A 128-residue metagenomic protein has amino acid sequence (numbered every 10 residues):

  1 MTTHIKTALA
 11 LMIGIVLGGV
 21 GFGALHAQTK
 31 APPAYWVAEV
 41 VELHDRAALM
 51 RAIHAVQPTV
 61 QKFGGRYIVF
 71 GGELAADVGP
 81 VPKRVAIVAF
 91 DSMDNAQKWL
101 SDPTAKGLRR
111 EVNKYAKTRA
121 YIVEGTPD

Functional and structural regions predicted by a protein language model:
M1-M12, G18: Bacterial N-terminal signal peptides that target proteins for export
I5, F63-G64, A116: Residues at helix C-cap/C′ positions in short coil/turn segments immediately following an alpha-helix
I13-R84, A89-K98, E124-D128: Short S/T/G/P-rich N-terminal loop/turn motif that feeds into the first structured element of a domain
R46, D102-A105: Alpha-helix boundary/capping and short turn/kink residues
P58, A105, K114-K117: Residue-level marker of structural boundaries
Q97-L100, R109-K114: Short, exposed beta-strand-loop hairpins at the edges of beta-sheets in extracellular/periplasmic proteins
N113-D128: C-terminal end-helix/capping segment
